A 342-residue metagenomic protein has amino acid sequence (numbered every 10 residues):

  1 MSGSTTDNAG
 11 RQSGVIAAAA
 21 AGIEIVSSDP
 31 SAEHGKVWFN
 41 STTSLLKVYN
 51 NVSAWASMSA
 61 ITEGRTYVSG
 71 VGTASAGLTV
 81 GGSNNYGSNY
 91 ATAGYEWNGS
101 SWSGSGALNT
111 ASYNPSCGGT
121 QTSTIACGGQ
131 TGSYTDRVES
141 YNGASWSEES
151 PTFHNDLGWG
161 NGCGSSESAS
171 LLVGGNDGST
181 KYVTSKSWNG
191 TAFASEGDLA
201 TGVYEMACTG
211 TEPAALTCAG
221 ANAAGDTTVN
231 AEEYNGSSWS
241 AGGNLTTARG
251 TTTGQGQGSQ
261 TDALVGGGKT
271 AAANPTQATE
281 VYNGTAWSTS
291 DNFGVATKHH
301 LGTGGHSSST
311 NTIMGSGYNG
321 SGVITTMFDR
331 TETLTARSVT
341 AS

Functional and structural regions predicted by a protein language model:
M1-S342: Polar, enzyme-active/binding microenvironments
